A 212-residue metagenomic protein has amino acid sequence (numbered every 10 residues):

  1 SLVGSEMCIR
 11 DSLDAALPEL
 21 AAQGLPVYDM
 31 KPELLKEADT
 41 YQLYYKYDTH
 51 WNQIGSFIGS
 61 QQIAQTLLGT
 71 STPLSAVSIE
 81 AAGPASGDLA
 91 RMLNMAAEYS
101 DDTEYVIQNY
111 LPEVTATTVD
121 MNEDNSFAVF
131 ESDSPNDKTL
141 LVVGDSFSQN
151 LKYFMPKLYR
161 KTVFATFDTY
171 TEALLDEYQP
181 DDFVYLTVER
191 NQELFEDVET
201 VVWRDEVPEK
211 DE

Functional and structural regions predicted by a protein language model:
S1, A15-P18, I58, Q62-Q65: Residue-level signal for well-ordered alpha-helical scaffold segments within enzymatic catalytic domains
S1-I9: Short, small-residue-biased leader/transition segments that mark boundaries at the very start of proteins
R10-Y41: Extracellular serine-dependent O-acyl
K36-T40, Y44, T49-L140, G144-E177 (+2 more regions): Extracellular/periplasmic envelope-modification machinery, especially enzymes that add or remove acyl/ester groups on
Y185: Redox-cofactor binding/interface segments in oxidoreductases and associated redox assembly factors
